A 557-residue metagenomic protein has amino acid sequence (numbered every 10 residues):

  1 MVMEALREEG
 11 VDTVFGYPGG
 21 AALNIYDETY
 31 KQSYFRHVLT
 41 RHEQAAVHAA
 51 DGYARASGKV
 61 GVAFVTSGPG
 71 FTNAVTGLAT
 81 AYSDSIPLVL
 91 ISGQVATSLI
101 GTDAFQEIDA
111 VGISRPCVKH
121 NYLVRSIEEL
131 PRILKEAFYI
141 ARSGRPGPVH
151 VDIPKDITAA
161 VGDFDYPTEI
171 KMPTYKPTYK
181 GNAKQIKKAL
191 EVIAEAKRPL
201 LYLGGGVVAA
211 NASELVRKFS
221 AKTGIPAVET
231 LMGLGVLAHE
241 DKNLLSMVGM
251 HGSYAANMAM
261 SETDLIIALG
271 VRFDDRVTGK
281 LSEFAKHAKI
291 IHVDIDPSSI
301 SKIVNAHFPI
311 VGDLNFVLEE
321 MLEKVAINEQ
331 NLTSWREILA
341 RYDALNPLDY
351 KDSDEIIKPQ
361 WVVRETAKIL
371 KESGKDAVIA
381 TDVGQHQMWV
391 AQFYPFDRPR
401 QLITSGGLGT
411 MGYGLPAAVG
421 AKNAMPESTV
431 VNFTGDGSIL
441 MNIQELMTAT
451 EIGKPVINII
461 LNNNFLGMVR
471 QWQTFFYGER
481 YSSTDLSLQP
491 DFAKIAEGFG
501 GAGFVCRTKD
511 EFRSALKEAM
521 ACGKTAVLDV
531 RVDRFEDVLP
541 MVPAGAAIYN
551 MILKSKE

Functional and structural regions predicted by a protein language model:
M1-I327, I369, P455-N458, F476-G478 (+2 more regions): N-terminal alpha/beta PP-like core and its mobile active-site loop of ThDP/TPP-dependent enzymes
V2-M3, R7-D12, Y17, I25-T29 (+2 more regions): Active-site diphosphate/adenylate-binding microenvironment
Y17-G19, V38-H48, A63-G70, R125-S126 (+7 more regions): Active-site nucleophile and cofactor-binding loops and adjacent substrate-binding regions of central metabolic enzymes
E43, T102-D103, K176-K188, V248-G252 (+5 more regions): A general structural motif
I91, L99-I100, F105-Q106, I300-I303 (+3 more regions): Thiamine diphosphate
E128, F164, E191, H287-V383 (+3 more regions): Phosphate/pyrophosphate-binding active-site segments
H150, H292, A380, F433-T434: Generic enzyme active-site microenvironment
D152-I157, D382-Q385, D533: A glycine-rich phosphate-binding loop feature that marks nucleotide/adenosyl-phosphate handling sites
